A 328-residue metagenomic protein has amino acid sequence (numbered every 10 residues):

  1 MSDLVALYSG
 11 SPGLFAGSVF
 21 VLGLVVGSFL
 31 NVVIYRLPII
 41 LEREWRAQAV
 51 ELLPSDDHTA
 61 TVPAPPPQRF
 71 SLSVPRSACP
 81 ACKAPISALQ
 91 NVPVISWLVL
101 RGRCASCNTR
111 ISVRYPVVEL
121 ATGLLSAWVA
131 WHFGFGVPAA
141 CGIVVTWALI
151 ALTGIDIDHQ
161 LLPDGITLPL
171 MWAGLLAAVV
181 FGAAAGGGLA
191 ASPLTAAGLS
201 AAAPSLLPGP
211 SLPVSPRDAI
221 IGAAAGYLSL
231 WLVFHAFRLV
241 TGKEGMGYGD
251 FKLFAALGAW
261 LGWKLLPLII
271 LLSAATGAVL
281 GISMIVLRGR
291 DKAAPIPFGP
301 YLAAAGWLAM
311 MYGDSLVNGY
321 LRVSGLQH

Functional and structural regions predicted by a protein language model:
L7-F15, R110, R114, F133-P138 (+4 more regions): Juxtamembrane/transmembrane-helix boundary motifs in multi-pass membrane proteins
G13-I40: N-terminal signal-anchor transmembrane alpha helix
V19, P138-T276, N318-H328: Functional transmembrane core segments of multi-pass inner-membrane proteins
L30, I34, L125, V129-F133 (+7 more regions): Alpha-helical membrane-inserting segments
N31-R36, R101-S106, L149-L161, W231-K243 (+1 more regions): C-terminal ends of transmembrane helices
R36-R114, F298: Membrane-proximal soluble regions of multi-pass membrane proteins
K83-G142, D250, A256-L257: Multi-pass membrane catalytic core of lipid/isoprenoid biosynthesis enzymes
M246-K252, I282-L308: Interfacial loop-to-transmembrane junctions
